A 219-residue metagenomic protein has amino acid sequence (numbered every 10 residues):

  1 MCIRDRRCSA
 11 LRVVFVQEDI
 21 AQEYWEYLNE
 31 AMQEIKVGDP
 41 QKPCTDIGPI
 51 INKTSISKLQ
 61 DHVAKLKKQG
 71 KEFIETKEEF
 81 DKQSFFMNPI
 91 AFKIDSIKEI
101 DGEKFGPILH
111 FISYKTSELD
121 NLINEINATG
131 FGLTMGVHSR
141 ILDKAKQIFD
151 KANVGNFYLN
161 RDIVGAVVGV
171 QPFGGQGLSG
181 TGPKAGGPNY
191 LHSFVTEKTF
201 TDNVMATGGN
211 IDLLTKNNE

Functional and structural regions predicted by a protein language model:
M1-I3: Short, small-residue-biased leader/transition segments that mark boundaries at the very start of proteins
D5-V13, N29-D61, E78-F86, G102-I108 (+2 more regions): Flexible, acidic loop-helix segments that line cofactor/substrate-binding pockets
V13-I20, A91, S179-G180: Short beta-strand and adjoining strand-loop segment in the mid-core of the Rossmann-like NAD(P)-dependent dehydrogenase
Q17, L28, L66, P107 (+1 more regions): Residue-level signal for inorganic ion chemistry
I20-W25, I97-D101: Short helix-loop capping/hinge motifs at secondary-structure junctions, enriched in acidic/polar residues
Q33-K36, E79, F86-E219: Conserved C-terminal structural/oligomerization subdomain of aldehyde/semialdehyde dehydrogenase
A64-G70: Basic phosphate/pyrophosphate-binding loop/patch that engages nucleotide-derived ligands
E72-E78: Cytochrome P450 fold signature focused on the C-terminal beta-domain
